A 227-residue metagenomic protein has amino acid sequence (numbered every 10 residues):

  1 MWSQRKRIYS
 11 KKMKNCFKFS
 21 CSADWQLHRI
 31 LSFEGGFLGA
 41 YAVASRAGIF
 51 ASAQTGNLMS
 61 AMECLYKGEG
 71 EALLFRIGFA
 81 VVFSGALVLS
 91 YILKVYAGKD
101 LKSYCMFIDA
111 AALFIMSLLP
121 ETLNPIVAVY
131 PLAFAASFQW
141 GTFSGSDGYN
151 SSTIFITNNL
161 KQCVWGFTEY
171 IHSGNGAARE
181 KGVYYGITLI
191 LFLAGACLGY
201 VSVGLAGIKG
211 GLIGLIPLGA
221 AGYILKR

Functional and structural regions predicted by a protein language model:
W2-R227: Alpha-helical transmembrane segments of multi-pass membrane proteins
